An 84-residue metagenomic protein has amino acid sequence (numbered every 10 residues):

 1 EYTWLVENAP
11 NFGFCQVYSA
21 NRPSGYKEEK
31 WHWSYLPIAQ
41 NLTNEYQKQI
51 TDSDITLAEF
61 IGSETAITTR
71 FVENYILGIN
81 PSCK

Functional and structural regions predicted by a protein language model:
E1-A20, T65-A66: Long, well-ordered alpha-helical scaffolding segments within enzyme catalytic domains, especially pronounced
S19-P23, K48: C-terminal accessory segments of proteins
G25-K27: Domain-level detector of nuclease and nuclease-like folds in predominantly extracellular/periplasmic contexts
E29-K84: Low-complexity, Gly/Ser/Thr/Pro-rich intrinsically disordered linker/tail segments
